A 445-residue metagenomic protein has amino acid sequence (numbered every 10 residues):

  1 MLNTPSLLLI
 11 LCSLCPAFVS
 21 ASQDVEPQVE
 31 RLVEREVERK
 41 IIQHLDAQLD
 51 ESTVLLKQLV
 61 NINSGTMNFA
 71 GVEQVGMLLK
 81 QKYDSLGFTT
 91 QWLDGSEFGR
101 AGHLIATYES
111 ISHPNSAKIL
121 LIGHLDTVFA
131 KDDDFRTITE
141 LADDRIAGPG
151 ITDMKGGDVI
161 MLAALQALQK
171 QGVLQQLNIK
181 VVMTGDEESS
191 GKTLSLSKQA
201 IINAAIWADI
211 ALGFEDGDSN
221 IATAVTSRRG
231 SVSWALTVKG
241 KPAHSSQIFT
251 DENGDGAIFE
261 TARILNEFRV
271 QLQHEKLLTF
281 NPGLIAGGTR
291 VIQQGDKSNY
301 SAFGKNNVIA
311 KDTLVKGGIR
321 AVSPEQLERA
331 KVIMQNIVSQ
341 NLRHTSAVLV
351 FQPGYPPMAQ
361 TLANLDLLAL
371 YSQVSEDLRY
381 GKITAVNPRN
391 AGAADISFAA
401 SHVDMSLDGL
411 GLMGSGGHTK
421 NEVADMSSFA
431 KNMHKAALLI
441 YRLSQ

Functional and structural regions predicted by a protein language model:
P5-A17: Bacterial N-terminal signal peptides
E34-K40, G217, K241-Q445: Metal-dependent amide/peptide-bond hydrolase catalytic core, centered on the "pita-bread" metallohydrolase fold
E34-P149, K170-Q175: Acidic/His- and Gly-rich active-site-bordering loop/insert found across diverse amide/peptide-bond hydrolases
K57-G65, K80, D84-F88, Q166 (+5 more regions): Sec-exported extracytoplasmic/periplasmic mature domains
L121, L141-K192, V232-V238, Q247-L272 (+2 more regions): Alpha-helical metal-binding/catalytic segments enriched in His/Glu/Asp
A130-E140, S227-V232, G295-Y300: Short, flexible, mixed-charge acidic loops at enzyme active sites
M154-R229, R290-K297: Acidic/histidine-rich catalytic neighborhood of metal-dependent amide-processing enzymes
